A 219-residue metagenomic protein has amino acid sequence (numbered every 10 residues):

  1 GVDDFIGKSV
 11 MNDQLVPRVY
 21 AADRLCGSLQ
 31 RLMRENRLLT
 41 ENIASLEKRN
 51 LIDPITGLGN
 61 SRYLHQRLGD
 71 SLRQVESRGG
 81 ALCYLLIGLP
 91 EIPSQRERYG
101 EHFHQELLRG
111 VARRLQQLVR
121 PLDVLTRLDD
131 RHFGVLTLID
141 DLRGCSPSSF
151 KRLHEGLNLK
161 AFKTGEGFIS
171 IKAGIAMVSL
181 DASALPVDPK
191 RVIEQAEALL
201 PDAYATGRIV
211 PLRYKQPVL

Functional and structural regions predicted by a protein language model:
K8, Y204: A Lys-centered signature of the CheY-like receiver
S9-V19: C-terminal output helix
L46-Q66, I87-G100, R109: Conserved nucleotide-binding and Mg2+-coordinating catalytic segments in signaling enzymes
E47-K48, G59-G80, A112-R120: Short regulatory alpha-helical coupling segments that immediately precede and/or link into cyclic nucleotide signaling
A112-R113, S146-K163, E197: Alpha-helical scaffold within the catalytic cores of cyclic-nucleotide enzymes
A112-R143: Conserved helix-loop-beta segment at the catalytic/binding core of cyclic-nucleotide signaling proteins
R127-L136, K163-E197, V210-K215: A short glycine-enriched loop-to-beta-strand structural element that forms part of the catalytic core of nucleotide
